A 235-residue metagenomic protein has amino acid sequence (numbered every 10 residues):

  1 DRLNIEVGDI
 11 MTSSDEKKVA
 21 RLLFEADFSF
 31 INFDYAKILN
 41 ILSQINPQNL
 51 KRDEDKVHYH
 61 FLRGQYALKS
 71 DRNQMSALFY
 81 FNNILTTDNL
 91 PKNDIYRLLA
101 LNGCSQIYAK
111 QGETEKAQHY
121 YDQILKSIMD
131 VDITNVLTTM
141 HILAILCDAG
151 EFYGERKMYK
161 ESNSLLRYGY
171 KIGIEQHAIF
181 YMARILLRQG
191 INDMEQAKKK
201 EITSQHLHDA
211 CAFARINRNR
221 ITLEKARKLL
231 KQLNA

Functional and structural regions predicted by a protein language model:
D1-D9: DNA major-groove recognition helix of helix-turn-helix/homeodomain DNA-binding modules
S13-D15, K51-D53, K92, L137 (+3 more regions): Structural signature of alpha-solenoid helical repeat scaffolds
A20, H58, L99, L137-A144 (+2 more regions): Residue register of alpha-helical TPR repeats
S29, A67, L101, Y108 (+5 more regions): Residue at a conserved register position within TPR or TPR-like alpha-solenoid repeats
S29-Q44, L68-T86, T114-S127, M158-R167 (+1 more regions): Helix-turn-helix repeat elements of alpha-solenoid scaffolds
N32, S70-D71, C104, Q111 (+6 more regions): Structural motif corresponding to the intra-repeat A-B loop/turn of tetratricopeptide repeats
L39-N49, N82-L90, D122-I133, R167-A178 (+2 more regions): Amphipathic alpha-helical segments of tetratricopeptide repeats
